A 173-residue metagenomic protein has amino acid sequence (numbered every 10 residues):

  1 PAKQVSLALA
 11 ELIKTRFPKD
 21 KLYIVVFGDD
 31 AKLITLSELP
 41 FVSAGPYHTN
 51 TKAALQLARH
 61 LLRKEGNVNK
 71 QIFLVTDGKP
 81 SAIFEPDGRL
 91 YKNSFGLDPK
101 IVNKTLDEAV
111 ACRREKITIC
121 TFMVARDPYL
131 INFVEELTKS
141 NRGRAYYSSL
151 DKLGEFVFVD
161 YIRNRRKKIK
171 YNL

Functional and structural regions predicted by a protein language model:
P1-I24, S43, Y47-N50, L62 (+1 more regions): …and closely analogous acidic/polar surface helices at protein-protein or active-site interfaces in A-domain-like
E11, L57-V68: Short amphipathic alpha-helices and their capping/turn segments at secondary-structure boundaries
D20, N67-K70, R114-T118: Loop/turn elements at helix/coil->beta-strand transitions in domains of secreted/extracellular proteins
I24-V26, I72-L74, I119-M123: Structural beta-sheet core signal
F27-L33, D77-P80, D127-P128, Y147: Short, internal active-site loops enriched in acidic
T35-L39, P86: Short acidic, glycine/serine/threonine-rich loops at helix termini
L39-F41, T118-N172: Von Willebrand factor A/integrin I-like adhesion domains
G45-T49, G78-S140: VWA/integrin I-like adhesion module and closely mimicked acidic/polar interface patches used
